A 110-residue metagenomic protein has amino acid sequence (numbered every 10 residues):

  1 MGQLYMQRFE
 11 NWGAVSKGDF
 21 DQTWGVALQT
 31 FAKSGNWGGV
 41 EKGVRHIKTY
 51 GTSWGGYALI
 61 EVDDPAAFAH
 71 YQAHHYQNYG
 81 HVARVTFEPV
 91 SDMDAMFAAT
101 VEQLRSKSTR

Functional and structural regions predicted by a protein language model:
M1-G55, D63-H70, S91-R110: Short S/T/G/P-rich N-terminal loop/turn motif that feeds into the first structured element of a domain
W24, H75, T86-E88: Short, charged/polar low-complexity linear motifs in solvent-exposed/disordered segments
G38-V40, N78-H81: Short, structurally constrained coil/turn elements that cap an alpha-helix or connect an alpha-helix to the following
A69-Q77: Short amphipathic alpha-helices in soluble, non-transmembrane regions that often serve as interface/regulatory elements
Y79-D92: Conserved short beta-strand edge segments in small beta-sheet-based binding/regulatory domains
